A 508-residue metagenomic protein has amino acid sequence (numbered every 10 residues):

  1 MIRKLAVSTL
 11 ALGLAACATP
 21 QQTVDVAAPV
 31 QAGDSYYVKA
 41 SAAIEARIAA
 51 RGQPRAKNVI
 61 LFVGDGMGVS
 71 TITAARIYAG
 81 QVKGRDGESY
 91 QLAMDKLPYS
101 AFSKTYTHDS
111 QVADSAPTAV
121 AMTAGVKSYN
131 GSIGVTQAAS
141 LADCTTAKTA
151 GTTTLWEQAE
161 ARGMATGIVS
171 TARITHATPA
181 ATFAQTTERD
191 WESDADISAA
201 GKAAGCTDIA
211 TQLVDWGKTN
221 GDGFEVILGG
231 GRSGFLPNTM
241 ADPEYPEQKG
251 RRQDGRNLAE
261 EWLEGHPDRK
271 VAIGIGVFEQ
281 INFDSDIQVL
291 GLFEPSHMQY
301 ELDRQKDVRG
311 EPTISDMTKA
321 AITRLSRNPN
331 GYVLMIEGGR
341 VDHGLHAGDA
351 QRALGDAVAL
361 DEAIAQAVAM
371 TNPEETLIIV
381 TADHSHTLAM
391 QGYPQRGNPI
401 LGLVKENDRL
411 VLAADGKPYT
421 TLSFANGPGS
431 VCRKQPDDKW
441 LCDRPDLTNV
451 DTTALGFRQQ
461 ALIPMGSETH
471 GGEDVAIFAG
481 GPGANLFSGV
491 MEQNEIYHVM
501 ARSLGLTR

Functional and structural regions predicted by a protein language model:
M1-A6: Bacterial N-terminal signal peptides that target proteins for export
A15-A16: C-terminal motif of bacterial Sec signal peptides marking the signal peptidase cleavage site
P20-P54: Short coil-to-helix leader/linker segments, especially the first N-terminal amphipathic alpha-helix with its helix
D34-Y36, G52-K57, M67-T73, I77-V120 (+1 more regions): A post-motif C-terminal structural segment
L61-F62, I168, V380: Structural beta-sheet core signal
V120-N130: Glycine-rich, acidic and aromatic/proline-enriched surface loops and short helix-turn segments that act as binding
G134-T149: His/Cys-centered metal/cofactor-coordination and adjacent catalytic loops
G151, W156-E157, A161-A181: Glycine-rich phosphate/pyrophosphate-binding loops and their adjacent beta-strand/loop elements at enzyme active sites
